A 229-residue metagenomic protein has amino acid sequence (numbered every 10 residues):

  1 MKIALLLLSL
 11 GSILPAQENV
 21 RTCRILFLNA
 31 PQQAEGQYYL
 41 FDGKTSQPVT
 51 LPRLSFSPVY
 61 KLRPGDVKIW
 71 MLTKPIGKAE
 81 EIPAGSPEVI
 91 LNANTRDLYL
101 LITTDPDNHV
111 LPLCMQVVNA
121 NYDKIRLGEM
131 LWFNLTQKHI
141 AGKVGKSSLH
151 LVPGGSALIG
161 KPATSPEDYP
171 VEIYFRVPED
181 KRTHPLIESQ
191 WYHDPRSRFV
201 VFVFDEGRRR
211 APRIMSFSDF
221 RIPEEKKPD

Functional and structural regions predicted by a protein language model:
K2-I3, V67: Long alpha-helical scaffolds
I3-L14: Sec-dependent N-terminal signal peptides
Q17-D229: Intrinsically disordered, low-complexity polar regions and short flexible loop motifs
